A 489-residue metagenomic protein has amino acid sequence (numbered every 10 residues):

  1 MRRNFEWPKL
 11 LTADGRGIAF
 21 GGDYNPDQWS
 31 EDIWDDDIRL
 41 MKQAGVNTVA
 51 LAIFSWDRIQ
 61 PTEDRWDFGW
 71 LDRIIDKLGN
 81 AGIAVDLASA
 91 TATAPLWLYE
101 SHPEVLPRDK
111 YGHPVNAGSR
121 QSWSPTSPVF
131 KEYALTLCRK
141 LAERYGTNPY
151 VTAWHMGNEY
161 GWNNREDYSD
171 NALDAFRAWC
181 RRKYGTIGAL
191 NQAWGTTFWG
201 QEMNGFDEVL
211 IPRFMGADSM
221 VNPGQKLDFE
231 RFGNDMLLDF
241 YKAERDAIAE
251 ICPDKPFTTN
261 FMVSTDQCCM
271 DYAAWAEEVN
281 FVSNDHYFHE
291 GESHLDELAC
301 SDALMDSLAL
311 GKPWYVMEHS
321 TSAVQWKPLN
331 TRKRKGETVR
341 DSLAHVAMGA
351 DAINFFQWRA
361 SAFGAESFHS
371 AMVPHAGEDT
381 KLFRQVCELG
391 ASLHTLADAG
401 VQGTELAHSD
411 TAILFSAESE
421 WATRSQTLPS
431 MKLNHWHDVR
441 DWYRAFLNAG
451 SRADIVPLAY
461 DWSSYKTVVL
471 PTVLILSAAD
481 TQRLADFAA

Functional and structural regions predicted by a protein language model:
R2-T48: An acidic-aromatic substrate-binding cleft motif
K9, D35-N116, C138-A142, A243-C252 (+2 more regions): Aromatic-lined substrate-binding rim segments of carbohydrate-active enzymes
G15-F20, G45-N47, G79-V85, T147-T152 (+6 more regions): Short, well-ordered coil/turn segments that N-cap beta-strands
A19-E31, A52-W70, V115-L135, Y160-R165 (+7 more regions): The substrate-binding groove and active-site-proximal loops of carbohydrate-active enzymes, especially glycoside
G22, M41, V49, L78 (+11 more regions): Conserved, mostly hydrophobic/aromatic
Q28-Q43, A134-K140, M262-W275, R334-S342 (+1 more regions): Short, acidic/polar
Y111-F281, D285-F288, E292-L298: Polysaccharide-binding and catalytic clefts of secreted carbohydrate-active enzymes
V209, N280, N284-A489: Carbohydrate-binding surfaces of carbohydrate-active enzymes
